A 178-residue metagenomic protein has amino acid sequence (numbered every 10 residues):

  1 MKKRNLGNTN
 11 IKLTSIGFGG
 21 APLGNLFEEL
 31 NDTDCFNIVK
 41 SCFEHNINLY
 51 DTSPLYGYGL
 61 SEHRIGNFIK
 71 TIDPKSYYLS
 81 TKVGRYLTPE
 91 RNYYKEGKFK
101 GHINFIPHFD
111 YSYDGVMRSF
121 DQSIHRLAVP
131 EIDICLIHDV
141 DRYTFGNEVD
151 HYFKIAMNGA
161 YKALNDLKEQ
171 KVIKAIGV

Functional and structural regions predicted by a protein language model:
M1-P89, E169: N-terminal binding-site loop/beta-alpha segment at the start of enzyme catalytic domains that lines or forms
T33, Y50, S80-T81, Y94 (+3 more regions): Residue-level detector of alpha-helical recognition elements and their boundaries
E90-F99: Short, flexible, mixed-charge acidic loops at enzyme active sites
F99-V178: Glycine/proline-rich, positively charged, aromatic-decorated active-site loop/lid region on the catalytic face
